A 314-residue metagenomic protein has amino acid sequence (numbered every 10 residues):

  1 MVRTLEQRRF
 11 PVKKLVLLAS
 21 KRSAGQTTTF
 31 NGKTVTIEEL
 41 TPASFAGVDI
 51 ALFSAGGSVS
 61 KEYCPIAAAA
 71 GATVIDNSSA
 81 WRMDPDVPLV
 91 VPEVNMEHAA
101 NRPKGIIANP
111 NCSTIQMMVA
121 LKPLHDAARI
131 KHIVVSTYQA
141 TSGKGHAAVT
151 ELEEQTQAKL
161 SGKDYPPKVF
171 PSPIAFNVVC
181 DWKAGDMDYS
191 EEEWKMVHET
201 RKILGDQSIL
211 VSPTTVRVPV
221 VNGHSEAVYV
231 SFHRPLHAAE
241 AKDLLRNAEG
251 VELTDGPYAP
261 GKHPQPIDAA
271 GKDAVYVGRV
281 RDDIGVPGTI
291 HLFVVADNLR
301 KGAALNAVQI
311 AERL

Functional and structural regions predicted by a protein language model:
M1-I174, S208-L210, R234, A238 (+4 more regions): N-terminal Rossmann-like NAD(P) cofactor-binding subdomain of oxidoreductases, focused on the glycine-rich
A51, T141-L314: Charged docking surfaces used in two-component/phosphorelay signaling
